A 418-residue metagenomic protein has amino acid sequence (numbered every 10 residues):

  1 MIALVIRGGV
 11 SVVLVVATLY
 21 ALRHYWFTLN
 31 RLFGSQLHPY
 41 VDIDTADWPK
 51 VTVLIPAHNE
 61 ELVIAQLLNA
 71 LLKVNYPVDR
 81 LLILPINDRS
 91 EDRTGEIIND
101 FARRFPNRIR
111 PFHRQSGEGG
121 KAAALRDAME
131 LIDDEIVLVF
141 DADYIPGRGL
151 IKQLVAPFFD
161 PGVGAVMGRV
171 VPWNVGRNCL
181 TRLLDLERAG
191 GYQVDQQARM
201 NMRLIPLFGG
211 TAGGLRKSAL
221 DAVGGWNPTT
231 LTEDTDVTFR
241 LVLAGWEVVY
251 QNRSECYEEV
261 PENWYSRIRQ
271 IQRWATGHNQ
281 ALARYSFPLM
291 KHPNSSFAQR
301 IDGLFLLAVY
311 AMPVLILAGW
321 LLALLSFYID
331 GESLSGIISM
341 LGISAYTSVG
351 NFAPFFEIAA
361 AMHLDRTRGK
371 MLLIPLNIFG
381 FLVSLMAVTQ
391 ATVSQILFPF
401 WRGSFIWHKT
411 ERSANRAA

Functional and structural regions predicted by a protein language model:
W26-R80, E96: N-terminal signal-anchor transmembrane helix
R31-F33, Y40-T45, F305-P399: Membrane-embedded multi-pass helical conduit in multi-pass membrane proteins, especially envelope-biosynthetic
P49-T52, L82, D221, D236: Cell-envelope/extracellular polymer assembly enzymes that use nucleotide-activated donors
A65, D92-D100, G149: Acidic helix N-cap motif at the loop->helix transition within catalytic regions of sugar-transfer enzymes
D79-R89, R110-R114: Short beta-strand/loop segment that forms part of the nucleotide-sugar
N87-E96, S116-E118: A conserved acidic beta->alpha catalytic loop
A102-P106, R110-E135, R148-L231, I268 (+1 more regions): Long helical/loop segments within the catalytic core of UDP-sugar-dependent glycosyltransferases, especially the large
